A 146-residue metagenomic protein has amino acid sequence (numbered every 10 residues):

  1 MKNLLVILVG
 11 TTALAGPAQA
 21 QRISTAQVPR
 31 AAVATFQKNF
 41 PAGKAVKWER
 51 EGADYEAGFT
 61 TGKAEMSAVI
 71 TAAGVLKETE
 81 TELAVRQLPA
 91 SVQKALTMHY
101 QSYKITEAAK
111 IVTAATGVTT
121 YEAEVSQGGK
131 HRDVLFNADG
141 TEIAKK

Functional and structural regions predicted by a protein language model:
M1-L5: Positively charged n-region of N-terminal signal peptides that target proteins for export
V6-A15: Bacterial N-terminal signal peptides
G16-A20: Sec/Tat signal peptide C-region and signal peptidase I cleavage site
Q21-K146: Mature soluble domains of exported/periplasmic/lumenal proteins and thiol-rich metal-chelating peptides
